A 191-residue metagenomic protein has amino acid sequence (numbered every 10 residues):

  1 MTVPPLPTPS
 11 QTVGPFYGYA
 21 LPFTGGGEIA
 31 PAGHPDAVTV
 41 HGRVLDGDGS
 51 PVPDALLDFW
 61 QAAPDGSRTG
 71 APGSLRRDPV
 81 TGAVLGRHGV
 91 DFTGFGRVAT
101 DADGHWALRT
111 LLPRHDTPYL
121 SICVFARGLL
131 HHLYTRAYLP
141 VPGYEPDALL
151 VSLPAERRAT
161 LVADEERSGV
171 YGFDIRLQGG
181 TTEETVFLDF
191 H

Functional and structural regions predicted by a protein language model:
M1-H191: Beta-strand-dominated extracellular/periplasmic modules and repeats in secreted or surface-exposed proteins
